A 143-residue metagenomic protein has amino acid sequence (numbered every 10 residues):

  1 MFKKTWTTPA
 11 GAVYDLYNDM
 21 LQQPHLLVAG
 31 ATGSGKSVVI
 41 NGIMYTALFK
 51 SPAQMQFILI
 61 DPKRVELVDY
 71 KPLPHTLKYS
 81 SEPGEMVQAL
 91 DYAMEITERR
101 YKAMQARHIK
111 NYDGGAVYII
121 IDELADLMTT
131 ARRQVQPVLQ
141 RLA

Functional and structural regions predicted by a protein language model:
M1-A143: P-loop NTPase catalytic phosphate-binding loop
